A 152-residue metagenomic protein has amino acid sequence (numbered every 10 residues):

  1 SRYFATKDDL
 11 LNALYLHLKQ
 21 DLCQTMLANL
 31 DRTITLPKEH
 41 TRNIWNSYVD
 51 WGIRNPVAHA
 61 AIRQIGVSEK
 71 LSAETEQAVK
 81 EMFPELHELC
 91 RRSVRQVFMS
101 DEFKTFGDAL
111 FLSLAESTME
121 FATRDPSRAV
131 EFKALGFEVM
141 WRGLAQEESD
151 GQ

Functional and structural regions predicted by a protein language model:
R2, D9-R32, E39, N43-D50 (+5 more regions): Alpha-helical structural segments
A5-D9, A13, D31, T35 (+6 more regions): Residues in soluble alpha-helical coiled-coils and helical-bundle/repeat scaffolds
L14, L18, L22, M26 (+6 more regions): Hydrophobic recognition helices of helix-based DNA-binding modules
Q20-L27, R54-V57, R63, K70-Q96 (+1 more regions): Amphipathic alpha-helical packing segments from all-alpha helical-bundle domains
L27-N29, K38, A73-E81, C90 (+3 more regions): Short alpha-helix boundary/capping motifs
L36-H40, K70, E74-A78, F98 (+2 more regions): A structural signal for alpha-helical segments
A60-Q64, V94-V139, E147-Q152: Hydrophobic/aromatic-rich alpha-helical bundle segments in the mid-to-C-terminal region
